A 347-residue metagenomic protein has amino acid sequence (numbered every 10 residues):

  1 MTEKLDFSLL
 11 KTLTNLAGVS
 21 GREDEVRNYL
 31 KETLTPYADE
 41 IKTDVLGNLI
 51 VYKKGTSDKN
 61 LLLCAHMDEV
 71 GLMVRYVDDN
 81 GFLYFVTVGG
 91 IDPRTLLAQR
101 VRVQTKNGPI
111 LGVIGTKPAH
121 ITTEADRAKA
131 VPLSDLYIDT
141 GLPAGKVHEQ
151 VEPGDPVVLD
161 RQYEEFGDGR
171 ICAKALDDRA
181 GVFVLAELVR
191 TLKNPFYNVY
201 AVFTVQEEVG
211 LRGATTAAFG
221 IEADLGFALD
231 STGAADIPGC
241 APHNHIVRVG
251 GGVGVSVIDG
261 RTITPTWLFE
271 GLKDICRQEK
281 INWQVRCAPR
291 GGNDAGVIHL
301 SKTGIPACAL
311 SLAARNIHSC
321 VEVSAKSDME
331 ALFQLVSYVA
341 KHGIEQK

Functional and structural regions predicted by a protein language model:
M1-K347: N-terminal hydrophobic/helix-forming segments and targeting peptides
